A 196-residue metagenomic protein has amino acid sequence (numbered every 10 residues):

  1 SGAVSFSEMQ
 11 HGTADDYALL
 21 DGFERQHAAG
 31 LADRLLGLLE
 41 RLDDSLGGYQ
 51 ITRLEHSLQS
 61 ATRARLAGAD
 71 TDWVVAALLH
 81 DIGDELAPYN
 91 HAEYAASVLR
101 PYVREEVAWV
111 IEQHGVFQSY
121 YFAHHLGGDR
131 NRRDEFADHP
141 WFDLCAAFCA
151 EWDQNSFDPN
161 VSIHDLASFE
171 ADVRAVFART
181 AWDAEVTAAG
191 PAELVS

Functional and structural regions predicted by a protein language model:
S1-L78, I82-S196: Metal-dependent phosphohydrolase cores
